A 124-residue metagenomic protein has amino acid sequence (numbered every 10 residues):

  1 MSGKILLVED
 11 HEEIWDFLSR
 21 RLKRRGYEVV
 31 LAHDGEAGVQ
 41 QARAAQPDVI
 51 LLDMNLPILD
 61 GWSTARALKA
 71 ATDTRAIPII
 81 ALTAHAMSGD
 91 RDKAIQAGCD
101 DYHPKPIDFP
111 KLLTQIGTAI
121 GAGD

Functional and structural regions predicted by a protein language model:
E9, H33: Conserved acidic carboxylate
D16-R24: Charged docking surfaces used in two-component/phosphorelay signaling
A45-L51, L56: Active-site beta3 strand of CheY-like receiver
I107-I116: C-terminal output helix
